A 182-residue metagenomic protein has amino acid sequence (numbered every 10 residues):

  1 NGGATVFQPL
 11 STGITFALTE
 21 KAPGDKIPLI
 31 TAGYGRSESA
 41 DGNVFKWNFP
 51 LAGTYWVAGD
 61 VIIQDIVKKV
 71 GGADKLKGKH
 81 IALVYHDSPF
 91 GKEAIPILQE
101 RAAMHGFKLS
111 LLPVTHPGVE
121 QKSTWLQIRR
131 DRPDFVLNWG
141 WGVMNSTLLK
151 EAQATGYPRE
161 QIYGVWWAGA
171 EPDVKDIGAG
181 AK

Functional and structural regions predicted by a protein language model:
N1-G42, L51, P113-K122, W141 (+1 more regions): Beta-alpha junction/loop-to-helix N-cap segments that form part of ligand/metal-binding clefts
A4-T5, D134, K182: Conserved acidic residues
F7-L10, H86, L137-G140, V165-W166: Small/polar loops that bind or transfer phosphate-bearing groups
L18-A22, I95-P96, L148-E151, K175-D176: Short amphipathic alpha-helical segments
D25-K26, V44, H105, A179-A181: Short, structured coil segments at secondary-structure junctions
L29, I81, Q161-Y163: Hydrophobic/aromatic residues located in beta-strands of well-ordered beta-sheets within soluble catalytic
R36, F45, A152-K182: Extracellular/periplasmic periplasmic-binding protein-like sensory domains
S37-E38, K46-G156: Extracellular/periplasmic Venus flytrap/periplasmic-binding protein
